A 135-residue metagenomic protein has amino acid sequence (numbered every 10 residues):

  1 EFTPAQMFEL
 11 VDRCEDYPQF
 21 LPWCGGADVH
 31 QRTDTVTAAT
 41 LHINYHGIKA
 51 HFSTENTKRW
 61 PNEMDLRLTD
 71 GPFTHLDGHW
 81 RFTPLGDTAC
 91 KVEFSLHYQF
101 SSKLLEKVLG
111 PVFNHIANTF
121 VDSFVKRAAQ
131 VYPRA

Functional and structural regions predicted by a protein language model:
E1-D34, Q130, R134: Hydrophobic ligand-binding cavity/cleft-lining segments
T3, R32-T35, P61, L85-A89: Short strand-connecting beta-turns/loops that link adjacent beta-strands
P4, W23, D28-Q31, V36-T40 (+2 more regions): Soluble, non-transmembrane catalytic domains of enzymes that act on hydrophobic metabolites at membranes
F8-D12, T83, V125: Short, surface-exposed helix/turn micro-motifs that flank interaction/cofactor sites
E15, F113, A117, V121 (+1 more regions): Short amphipathic alpha-helical signal-transduction/dimerization elements
P18, D28-D70, S123, R127: Glycine-rich portal/gate segments that line the openings of hydrophobic small-molecule binding cavities
L68-T119: Beta-strand/loop substructures that line and gate deep hydrophobic ligand-binding cavities in soluble
